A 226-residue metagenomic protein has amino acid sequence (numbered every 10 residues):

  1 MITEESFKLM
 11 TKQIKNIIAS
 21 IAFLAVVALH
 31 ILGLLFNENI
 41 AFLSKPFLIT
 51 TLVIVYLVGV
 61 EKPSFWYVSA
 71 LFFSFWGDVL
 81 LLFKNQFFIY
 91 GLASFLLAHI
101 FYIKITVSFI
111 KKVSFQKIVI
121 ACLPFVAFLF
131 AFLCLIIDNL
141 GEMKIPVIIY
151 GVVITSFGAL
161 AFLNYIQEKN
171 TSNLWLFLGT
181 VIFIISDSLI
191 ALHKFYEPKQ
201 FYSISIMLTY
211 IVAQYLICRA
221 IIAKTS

Functional and structural regions predicted by a protein language model:
I2-S226: Polytopic alpha-helical membrane-helix bundles and their juxtamembrane interface segments in multi-pass membrane
